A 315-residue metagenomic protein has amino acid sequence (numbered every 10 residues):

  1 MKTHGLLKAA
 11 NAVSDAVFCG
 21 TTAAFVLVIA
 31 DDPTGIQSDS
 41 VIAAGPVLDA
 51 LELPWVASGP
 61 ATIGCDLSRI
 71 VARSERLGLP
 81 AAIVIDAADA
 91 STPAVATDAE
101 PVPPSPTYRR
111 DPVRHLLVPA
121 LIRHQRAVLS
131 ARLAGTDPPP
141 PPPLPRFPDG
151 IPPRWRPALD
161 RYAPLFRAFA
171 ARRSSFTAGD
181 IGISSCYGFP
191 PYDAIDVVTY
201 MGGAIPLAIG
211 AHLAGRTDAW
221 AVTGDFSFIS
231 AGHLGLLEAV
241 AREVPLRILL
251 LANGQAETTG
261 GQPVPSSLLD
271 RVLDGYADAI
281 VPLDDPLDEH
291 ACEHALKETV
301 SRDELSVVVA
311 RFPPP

Functional and structural regions predicted by a protein language model:
M1-G35, P54-V56, I63-E75, I181-E257: Thiamine diphosphate
K2-T3, P33-S38, V56-P60, H115 (+7 more regions): Hydrophobic alpha-helical scaffolding
G5, G20, I29-L53, A61-L67 (+3 more regions): Thiamine diphosphate
V13-V17, A44-G45, V71, L165-F166 (+3 more regions): Short amphipathic alpha-helical segments and helix-helix/interface helices
S40, R161-L165, Y200-L207, G235 (+1 more regions): Catalytic-loop motifs flanking and including active-site residues across diverse enzymes
I42-G45, T97-P101, Y192-I195, L236-L237 (+1 more regions): Short secondary-structure boundary/capping segments
L53-I183, L283-P315: Flexible, low-complexity linker and terminal segments
A99-R110, D196-G203, P263-G275: Acidic, Ser/Thr-rich peripheral helices and adjacent loops at domain boundaries
